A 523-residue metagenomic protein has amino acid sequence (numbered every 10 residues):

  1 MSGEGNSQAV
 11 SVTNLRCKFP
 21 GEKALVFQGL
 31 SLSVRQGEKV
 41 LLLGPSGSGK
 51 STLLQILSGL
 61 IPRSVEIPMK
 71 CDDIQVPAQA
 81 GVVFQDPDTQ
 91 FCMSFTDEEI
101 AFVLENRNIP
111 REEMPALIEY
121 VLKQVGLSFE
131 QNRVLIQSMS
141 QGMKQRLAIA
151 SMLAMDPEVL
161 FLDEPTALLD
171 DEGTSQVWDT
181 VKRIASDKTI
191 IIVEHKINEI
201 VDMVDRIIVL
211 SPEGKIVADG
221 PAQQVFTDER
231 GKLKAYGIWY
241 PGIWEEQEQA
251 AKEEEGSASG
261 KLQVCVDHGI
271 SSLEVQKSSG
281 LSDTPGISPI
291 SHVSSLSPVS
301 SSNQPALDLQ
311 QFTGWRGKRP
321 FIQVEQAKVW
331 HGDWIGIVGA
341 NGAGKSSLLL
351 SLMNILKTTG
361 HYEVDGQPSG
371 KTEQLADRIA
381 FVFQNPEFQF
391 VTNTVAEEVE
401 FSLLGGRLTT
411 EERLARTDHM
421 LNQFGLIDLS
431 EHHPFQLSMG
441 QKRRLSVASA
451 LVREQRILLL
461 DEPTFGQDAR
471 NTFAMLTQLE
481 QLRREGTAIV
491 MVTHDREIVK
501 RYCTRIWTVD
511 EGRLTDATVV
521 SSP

Functional and structural regions predicted by a protein language model:
L43-P45, V338-A340: The feature captures the beta-strand-to-loop junction immediately N-terminal to the Walker
E113-Q131, E411-L429: Conserved ABC ATPase "signature" region
L135-M139, H433-L437: Conserved ABC ATPase signature
L153, I184, A450-L451: ABC ATPase C-loop
M155, R453, E485: Conserved signature/switch motifs of ABC ATPase nucleotide-binding domains
L160-D163, L458-D461: Catalytic Walker B motif of ABC-type/P-loop ATPase nucleotide-binding domains
D170, D468: ABC-family nucleotide-binding domains
G214-I238, R513-P523: Conserved beta-strand-loop-alpha-helix hinge in the C-terminal portion of ABC ATPase nucleotide-binding domains
